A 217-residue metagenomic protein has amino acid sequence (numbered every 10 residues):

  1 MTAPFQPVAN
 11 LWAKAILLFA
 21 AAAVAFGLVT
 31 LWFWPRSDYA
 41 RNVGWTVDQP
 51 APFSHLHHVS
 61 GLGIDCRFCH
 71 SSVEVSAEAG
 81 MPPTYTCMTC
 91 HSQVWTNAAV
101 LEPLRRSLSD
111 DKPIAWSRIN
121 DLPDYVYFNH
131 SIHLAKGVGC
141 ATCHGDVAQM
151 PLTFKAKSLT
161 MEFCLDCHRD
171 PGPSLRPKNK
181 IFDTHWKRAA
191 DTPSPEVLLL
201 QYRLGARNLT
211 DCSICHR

Functional and structural regions predicted by a protein language model:
M1-N10: N-terminal Lys/Arg-rich, disordered targeting/topogenic segments
F5, D38-N42, S117: Short, charged, low-hydrophobicity "junction" segments
L11-L18, C140-C143: A generic hydrophobic-segment detector
K14-F33: Hydrophobic membrane-insertion alpha-helices, especially the h-region of bacterial N-terminal signal peptides
V29-V47: Aromatic-capped interface at the extracytoplasmic side of an N-terminal signal-anchor transmembrane helix
T46-V100, N129-R217: Sequence context surrounding c-type heme c attachment/ligation sites in exported
E102-L122: Carboxylate-rich helix-loop segments that flank metal/cofactor sites and access channels in metalloenzymes
W116-L134: Short, solvent-exposed interaction modules
